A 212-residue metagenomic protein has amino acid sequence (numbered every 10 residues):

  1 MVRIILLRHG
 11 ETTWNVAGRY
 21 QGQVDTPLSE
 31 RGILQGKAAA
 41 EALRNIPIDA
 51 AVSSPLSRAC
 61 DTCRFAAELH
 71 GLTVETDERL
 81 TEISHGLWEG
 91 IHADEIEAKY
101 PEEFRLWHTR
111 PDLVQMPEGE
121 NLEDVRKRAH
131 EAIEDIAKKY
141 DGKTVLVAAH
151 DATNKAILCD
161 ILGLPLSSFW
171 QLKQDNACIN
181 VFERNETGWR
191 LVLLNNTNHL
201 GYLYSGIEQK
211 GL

Functional and structural regions predicted by a protein language model:
M1-I5: Extreme N-terminal starter segment of soluble prokaryotic enzymes
H9, G32, H150: Short, conserved phosphate/pyrophosphate- and ester-handling motifs at nucleotide-, phospho-/glycolipid
T12-D25: Glycine-rich N-terminal loop/short-helix segment of MobA-like nucleotidyltransferase
G32-D49, E134-D135, V181: A short, N-terminal amphipathic alpha-helix
A38-F104: Phosphate-coordination/substrate-recognition cap region in phosphate-metabolizing enzymes
C60, E68-H70, H130-R190: Active-site-adjacent alpha-helix immediately C-terminal to a catalytic or transition-state-stabilizing loop
E103-D124: Short glycine/proline- and acidic residue-enriched helix-loop micro-motifs that form flexible lids or anion-recognition
V192-L212: Acidic, His/Gly-rich catalytic cores of divalent-metal-dependent hydrolytic chemistry
